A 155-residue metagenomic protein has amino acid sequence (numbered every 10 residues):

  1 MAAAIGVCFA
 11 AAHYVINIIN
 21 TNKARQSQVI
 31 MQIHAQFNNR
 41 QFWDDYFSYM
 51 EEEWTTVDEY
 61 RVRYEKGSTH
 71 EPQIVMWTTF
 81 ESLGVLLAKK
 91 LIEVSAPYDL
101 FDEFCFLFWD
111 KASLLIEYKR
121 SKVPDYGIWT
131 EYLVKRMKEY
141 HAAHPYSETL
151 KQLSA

Functional and structural regions predicted by a protein language model:
M1-E59: Membrane-proximal alpha-helical anchors
M31, V62, I116-Y118: Charged, low-complexity surface segments at secondary-structure and domain boundaries
H34-Y64, D125-A143, S147-T149: Long amphipathic alpha-helical segments that form oligomerization/scaffold cores
E53-L83: A contiguous binding-surface segment within folded domains or other stable secondary-structure elements
E71-A155: An amphipathic alpha-helical interaction surface
